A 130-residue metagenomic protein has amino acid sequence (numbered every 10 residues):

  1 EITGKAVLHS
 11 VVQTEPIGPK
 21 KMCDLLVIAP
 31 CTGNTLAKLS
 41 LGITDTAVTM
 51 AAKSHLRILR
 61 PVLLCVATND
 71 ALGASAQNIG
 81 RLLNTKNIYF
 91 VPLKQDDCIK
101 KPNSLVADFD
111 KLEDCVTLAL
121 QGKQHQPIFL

Functional and structural regions predicted by a protein language model:
E1-V62, A67-L130: A cross-family phosphate/adenosyl-ligand binding-site feature
